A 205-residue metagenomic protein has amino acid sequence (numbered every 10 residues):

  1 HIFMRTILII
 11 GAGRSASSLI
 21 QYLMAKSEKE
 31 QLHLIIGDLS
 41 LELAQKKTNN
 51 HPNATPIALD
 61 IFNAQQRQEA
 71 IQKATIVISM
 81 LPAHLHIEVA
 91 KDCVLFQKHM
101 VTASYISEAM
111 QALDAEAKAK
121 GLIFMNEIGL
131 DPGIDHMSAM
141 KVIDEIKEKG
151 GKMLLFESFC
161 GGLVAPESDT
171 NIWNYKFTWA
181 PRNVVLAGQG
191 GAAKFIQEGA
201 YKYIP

Functional and structural regions predicted by a protein language model:
S15: Hydrophobic/small residue at the entry helix of a nucleotide-binding pocket
L39-L43, S107: Helix N-cap at the beta1-alpha1 junction of Rossmann-like dinucleotide-binding domains, i.e., the first residues
N50-N63: Rossmann-fold cofactor-recognition segment
I61-K73: Conserved Rossmann-fold cofactor-binding substructure of NAD(P)-dependent oxidoreductases
D92-M110: ADP-ribose/adenylate-binding Rossmann-like module
S104-N126: Rossmann-fold NAD(P)-binding glycine/threonine-rich loop
L122-P205: Rossmann-like dinucleotide-binding core of oxidoreductases
